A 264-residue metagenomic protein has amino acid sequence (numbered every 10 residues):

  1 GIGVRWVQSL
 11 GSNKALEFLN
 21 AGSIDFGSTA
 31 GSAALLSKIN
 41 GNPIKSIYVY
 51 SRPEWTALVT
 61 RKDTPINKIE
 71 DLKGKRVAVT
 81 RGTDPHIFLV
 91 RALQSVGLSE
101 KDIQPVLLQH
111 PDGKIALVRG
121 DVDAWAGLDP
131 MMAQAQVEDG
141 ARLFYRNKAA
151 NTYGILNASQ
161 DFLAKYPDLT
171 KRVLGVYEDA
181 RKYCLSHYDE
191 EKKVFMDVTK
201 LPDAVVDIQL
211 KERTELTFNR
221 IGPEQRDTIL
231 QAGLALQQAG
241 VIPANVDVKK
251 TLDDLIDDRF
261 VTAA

Functional and structural regions predicted by a protein language model:
G1-S99, Q104-Q109, K114, D123-D129 (+1 more regions): Short, glycine-/small- and polar/acidic-enriched structural segments that line small-molecule recognition paths
E17-L19, I39-G41, L58-T60, V137-D139 (+3 more regions): Short secondary-structure transition/capping segments
A21, I39, S95, R119 (+3 more regions): Residues at alpha-helix termini
I24, V118-R119, R213-T228, R259-A264: Short amphipathic alpha-helical segments at helix boundaries and their inter-helical linkers
S32, P105-V106, P111-T199: Pocket-lining segment of extracytoplasmic ligand-binding domains
L35, V90, A133-Q136, L174 (+1 more regions): Predominant activation on well-ordered alpha-helical scaffold segments within soluble catalytic domains
A164-P243: Secondary-structure end/capping motifs
L234-A264: Conserved C-terminal helix/tail region of periplasmic/extracytoplasmic solute-binding proteins
